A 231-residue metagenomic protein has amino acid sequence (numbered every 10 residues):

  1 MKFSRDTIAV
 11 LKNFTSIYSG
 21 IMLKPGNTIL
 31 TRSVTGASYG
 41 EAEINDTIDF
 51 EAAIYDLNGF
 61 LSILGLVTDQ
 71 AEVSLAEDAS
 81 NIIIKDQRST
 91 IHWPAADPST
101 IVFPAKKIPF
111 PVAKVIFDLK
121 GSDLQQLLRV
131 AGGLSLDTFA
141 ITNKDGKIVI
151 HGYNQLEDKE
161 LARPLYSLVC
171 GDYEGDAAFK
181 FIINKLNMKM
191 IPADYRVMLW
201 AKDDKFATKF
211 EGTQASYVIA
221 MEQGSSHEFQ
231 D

Functional and structural regions predicted by a protein language model:
M1-P94, A113-D231: DNA polymerase processivity clamps
P98-F117: Long, charge-dense
